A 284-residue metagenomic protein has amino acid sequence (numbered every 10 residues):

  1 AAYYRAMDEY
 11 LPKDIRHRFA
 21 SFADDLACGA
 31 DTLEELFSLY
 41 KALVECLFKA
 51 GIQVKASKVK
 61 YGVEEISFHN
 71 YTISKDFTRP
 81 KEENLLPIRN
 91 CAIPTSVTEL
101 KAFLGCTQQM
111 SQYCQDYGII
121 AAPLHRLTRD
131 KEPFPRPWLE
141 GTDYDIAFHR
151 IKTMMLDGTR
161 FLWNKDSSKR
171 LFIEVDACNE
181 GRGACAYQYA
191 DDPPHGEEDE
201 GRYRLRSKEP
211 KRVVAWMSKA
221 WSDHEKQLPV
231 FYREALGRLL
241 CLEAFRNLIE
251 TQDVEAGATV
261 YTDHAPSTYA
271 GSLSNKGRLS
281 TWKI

Functional and structural regions predicted by a protein language model:
A1-A2, D192-L236, H264-T268, S272-S274: A short, polar/acidic, helix/strand-boundary loop motif
A1-Y40, L47, Y113-Y117, L205-R206 (+1 more regions): Active-site palm subdomain of RNA-directed nucleic acid polymerases
A2-P12, E34-K55, L85-S96, P135-S167 (+2 more regions): Inter-domain linker/hinge segments that demarcate the starts of reverse transcriptase and RNase H-type modules
M7, A23-L26, L47, V54 (+12 more regions): Mobile genetic element proteins and their domesticated derivatives, centered on retroelements and DNA transposons
P12-A50, S67-R79, I88-R89, Y189 (+2 more regions): Catalytic palm subdomain of template-directed nucleic-acid polymerases, centered on the conserved carboxylate motif
H17, F22, K60-W163, S168: C-terminal reverse transcriptase regions that engage the nucleic-acid substrate
R18-A20, D25, G51-Q53, K58-K60 (+5 more regions): Beta-sheet entry/capping signal
L239-I284: RNase H catalytic domain
